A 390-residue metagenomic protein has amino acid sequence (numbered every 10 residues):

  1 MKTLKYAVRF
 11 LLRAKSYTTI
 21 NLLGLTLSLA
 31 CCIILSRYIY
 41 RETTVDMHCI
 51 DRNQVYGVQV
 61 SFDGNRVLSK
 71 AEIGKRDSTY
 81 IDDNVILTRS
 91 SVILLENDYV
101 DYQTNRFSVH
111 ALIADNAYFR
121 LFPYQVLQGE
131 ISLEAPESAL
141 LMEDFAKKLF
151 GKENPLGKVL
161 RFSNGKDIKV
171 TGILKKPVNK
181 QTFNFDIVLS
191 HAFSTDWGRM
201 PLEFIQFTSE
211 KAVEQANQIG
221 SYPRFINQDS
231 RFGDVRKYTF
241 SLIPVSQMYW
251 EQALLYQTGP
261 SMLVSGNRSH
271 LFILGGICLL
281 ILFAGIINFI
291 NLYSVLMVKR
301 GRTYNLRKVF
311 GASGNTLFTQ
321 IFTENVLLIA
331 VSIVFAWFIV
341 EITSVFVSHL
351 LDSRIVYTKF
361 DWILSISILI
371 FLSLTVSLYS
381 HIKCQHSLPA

Functional and structural regions predicted by a protein language model:
L4, R9, R13-A14, F225-C278 (+2 more regions): Membrane-helix entry/capping segments
L4-S16, I20, G24, G285-L328 (+1 more regions): Intracellular coupling helices
A14-E42: Short, strongly hydrophobic transmembrane alpha-helices
A30, I34, N325-H386: Small-residue-rich transmembrane alpha-helices
C32-N154, F162-K169, Q218: Structured, solvent-exposed hinge/loop segments at the ends of secondary-structure elements
R41-R52, N184-L189, Y256-S261, F338-L364 (+1 more regions): Short juxtamembrane loops and helix-capping segments at transmembrane helix boundaries of multi-pass membrane proteins
D115-L127, A139-S265: Mid-to-C-terminal secondary-structure elements that act as membrane-proximal/extracytoplasmic interface segments
L271-L292, F371: Selective detector of the "anchor" transmembrane alpha-helix that sits immediately C-terminal
